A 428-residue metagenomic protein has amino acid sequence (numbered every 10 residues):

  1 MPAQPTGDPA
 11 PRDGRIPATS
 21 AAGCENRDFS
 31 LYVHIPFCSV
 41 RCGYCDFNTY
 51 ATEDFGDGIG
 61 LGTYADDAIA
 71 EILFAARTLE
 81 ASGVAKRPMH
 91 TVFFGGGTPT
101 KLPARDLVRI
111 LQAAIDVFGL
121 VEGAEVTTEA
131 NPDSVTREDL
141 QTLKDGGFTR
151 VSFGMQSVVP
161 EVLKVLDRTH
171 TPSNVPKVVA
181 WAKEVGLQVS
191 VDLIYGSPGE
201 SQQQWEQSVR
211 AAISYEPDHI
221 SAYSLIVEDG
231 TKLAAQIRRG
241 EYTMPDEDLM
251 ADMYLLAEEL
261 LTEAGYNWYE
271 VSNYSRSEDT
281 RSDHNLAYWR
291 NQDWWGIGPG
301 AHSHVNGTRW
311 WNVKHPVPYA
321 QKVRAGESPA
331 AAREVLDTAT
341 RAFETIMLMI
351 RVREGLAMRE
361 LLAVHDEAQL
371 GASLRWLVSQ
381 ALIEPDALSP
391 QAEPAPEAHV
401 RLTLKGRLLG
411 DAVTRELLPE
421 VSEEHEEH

Functional and structural regions predicted by a protein language model:
M1-S20: Long, contiguous juxta-domain segments that are non-catalytic but functionally important
G14-S30, T49-H365, H425-H428: C-terminal scaffold of the Radical SAM
H34-T49: Local cysteine-cluster metal-coordination motifs and their immediate loop/turn environment, predominantly Fe-S cluster
H365-S379: Short amphipathic alpha-helical interaction segments
V378-E393: A short, conserved structural fragment
Q391-T403: Minor-groove-contacting beta-hairpin "wing" of winged helix-turn-helix DNA-binding domains
L404-H428: Short, amphipathic alpha-helical interaction segments positioned at domain boundaries
